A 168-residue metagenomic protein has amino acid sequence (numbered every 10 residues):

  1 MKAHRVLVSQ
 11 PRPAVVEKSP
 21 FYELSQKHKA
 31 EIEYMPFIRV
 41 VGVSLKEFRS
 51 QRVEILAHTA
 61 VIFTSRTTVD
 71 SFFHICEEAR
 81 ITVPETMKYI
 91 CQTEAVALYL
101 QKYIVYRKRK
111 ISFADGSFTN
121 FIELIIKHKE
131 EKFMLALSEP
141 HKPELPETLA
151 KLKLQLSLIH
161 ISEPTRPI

Functional and structural regions predicted by a protein language model:
M1-S162, R166: Conserved beta-alpha
